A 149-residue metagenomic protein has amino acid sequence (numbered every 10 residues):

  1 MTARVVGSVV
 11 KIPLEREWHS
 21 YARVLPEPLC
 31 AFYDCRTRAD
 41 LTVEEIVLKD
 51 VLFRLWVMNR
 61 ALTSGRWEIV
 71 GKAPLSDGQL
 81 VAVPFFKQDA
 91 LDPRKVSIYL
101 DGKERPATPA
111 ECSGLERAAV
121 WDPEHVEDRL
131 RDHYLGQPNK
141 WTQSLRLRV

Functional and structural regions predicted by a protein language model:
M1-L29: Short N-terminal edge-element motif at the start of the domain
E15, L25, D34-C35, P109-A110: Surface loops and adjacent helix of pleckstrin homology
A22, F32, G65: Short acidic, gly/pro-rich beta-turn/loop elements at beta-sheet edges and active-site/ligand-binding grooves
E27-V43, V57-R60: Basic/aromatic-rich interaction segments and small domains that mediate binding to polyanionic partners
D40-T42, V47-L48, L52: Residue-level hotspots within well-ordered secondary structure
R54-V149: Beta-strand-rich cores of mature extracytoplasmic or soluble domains
